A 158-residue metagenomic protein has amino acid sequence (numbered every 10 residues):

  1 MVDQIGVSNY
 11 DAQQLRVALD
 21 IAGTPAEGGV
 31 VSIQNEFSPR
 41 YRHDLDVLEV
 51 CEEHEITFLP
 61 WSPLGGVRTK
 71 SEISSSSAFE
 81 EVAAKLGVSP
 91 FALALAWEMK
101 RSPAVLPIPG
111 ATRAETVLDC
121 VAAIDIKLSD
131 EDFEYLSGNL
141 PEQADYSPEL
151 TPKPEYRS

Functional and structural regions predicted by a protein language model:
M1-E149, K153-S158: Beta/alpha (TIM)-barrel catalytic core signal, keyed to glycine-rich beta->alpha loops juxtaposed to Asp/Glu that bind
